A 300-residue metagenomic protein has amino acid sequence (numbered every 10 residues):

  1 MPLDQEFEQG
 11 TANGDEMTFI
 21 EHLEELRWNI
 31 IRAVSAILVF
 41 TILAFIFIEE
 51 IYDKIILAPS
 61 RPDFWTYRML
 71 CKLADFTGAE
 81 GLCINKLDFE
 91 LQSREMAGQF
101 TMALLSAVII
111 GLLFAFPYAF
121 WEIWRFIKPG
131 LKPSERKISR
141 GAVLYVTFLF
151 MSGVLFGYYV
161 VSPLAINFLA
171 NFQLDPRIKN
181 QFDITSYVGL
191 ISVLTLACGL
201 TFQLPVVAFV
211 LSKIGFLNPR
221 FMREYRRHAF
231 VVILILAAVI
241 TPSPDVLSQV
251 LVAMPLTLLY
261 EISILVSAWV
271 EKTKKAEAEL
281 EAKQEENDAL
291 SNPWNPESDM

Functional and structural regions predicted by a protein language model:
M1-M300: Membrane topogenic/interface segments and analogous intrinsically disordered interaction regions
